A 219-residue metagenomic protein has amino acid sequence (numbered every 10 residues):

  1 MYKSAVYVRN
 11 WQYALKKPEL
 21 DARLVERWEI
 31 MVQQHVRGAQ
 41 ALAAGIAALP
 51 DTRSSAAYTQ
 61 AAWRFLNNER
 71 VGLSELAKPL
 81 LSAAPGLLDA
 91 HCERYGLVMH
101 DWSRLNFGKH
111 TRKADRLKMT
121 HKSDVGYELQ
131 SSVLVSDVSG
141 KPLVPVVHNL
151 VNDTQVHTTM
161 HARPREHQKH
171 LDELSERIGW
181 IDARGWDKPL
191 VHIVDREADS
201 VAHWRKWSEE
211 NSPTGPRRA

Functional and structural regions predicted by a protein language model:
M1-A219: Conserved, well-structured functional cores that handle cations and Mg-NTP chemistry
